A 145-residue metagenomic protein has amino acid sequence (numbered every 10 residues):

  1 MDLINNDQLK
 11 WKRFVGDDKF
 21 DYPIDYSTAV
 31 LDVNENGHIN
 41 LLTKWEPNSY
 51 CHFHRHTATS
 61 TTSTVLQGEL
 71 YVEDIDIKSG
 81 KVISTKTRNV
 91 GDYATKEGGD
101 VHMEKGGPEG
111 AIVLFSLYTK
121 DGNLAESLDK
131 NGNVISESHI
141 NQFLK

Functional and structural regions predicted by a protein language model:
M1-H38, V82-K86, L128-K145: A short, N-terminal "cap"/entry segment at the start of jelly-roll beta-barrel domains of the cupin/DSBH fold
E35, D76-G107: Short acidic-glycine-tyrosine-enriched beta hairpin
E35-G37, A58, E109: Short strand-connecting beta-turns/loops that link adjacent beta-strands
I39-T57, R88, Y93, E97-G99: Conserved short histidine dyad/triad with adjacent acidic residue
L42-T43, R55, D74, G106 (+1 more regions): Residue-level recognition of conserved beta-strand positions in structured domain cores
H56-S79: Glycine- and acidic-residue-biased ligand/ion/polar-headgroup-sensing regions
S63, T95, I112-S116: Active-site scaffold segments
M103-K145: Double-stranded beta-helix
